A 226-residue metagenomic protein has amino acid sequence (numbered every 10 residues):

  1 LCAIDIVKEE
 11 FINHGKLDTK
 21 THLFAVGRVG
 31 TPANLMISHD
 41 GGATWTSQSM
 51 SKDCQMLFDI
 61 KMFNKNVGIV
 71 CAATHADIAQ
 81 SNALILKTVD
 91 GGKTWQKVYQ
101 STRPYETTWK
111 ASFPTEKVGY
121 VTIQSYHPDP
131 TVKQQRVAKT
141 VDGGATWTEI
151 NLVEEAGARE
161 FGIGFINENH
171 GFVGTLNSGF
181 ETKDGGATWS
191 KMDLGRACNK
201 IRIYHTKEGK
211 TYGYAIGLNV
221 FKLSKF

Functional and structural regions predicted by a protein language model:
L1-F226: Extracellular glycan-interacting surfaces
